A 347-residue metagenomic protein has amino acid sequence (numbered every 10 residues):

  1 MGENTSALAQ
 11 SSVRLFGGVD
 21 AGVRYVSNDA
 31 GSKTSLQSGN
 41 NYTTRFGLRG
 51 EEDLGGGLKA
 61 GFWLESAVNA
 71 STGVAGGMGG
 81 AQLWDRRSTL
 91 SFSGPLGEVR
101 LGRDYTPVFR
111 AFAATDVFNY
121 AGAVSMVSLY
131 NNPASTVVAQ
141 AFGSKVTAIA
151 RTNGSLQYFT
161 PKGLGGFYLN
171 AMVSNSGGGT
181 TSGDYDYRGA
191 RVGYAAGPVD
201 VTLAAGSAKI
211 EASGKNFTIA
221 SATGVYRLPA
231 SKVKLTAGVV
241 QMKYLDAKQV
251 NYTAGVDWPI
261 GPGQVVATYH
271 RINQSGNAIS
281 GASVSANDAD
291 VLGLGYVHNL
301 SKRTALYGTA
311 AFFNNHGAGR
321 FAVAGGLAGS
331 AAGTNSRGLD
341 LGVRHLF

Functional and structural regions predicted by a protein language model:
M1-L8, F46-L54, G94-E98, F159-L164 (+6 more regions): Outer-membrane beta-barrel proteins
Q10-V26, T34-S176, D184-D186, G193-G197: Outer membrane beta-barrel
V13-A21, G56, A60-L64, V99 (+9 more regions): Transmembrane beta-strands of outer-membrane beta-barrel proteins
V26-A30, S71-A75, R110-A113, T180-G183 (+4 more regions): Outer-membrane beta-barrel proteins
G31-S35, V74, G143, K209 (+2 more regions): Extracellular loop and loop/strand-boundary signature of outer-membrane beta-barrel proteins
Q37-T43, A81-L83, I149-R151, T181-Y187 (+5 more regions): Transmembrane beta-barrel outer-membrane domains
R188-N299, F312: Detector for outer-membrane/organellar transmembrane beta-barrel domains, recognizing the amphipathic beta-strand
A331-F347: Outer-membrane beta-barrel "beta-signal"
